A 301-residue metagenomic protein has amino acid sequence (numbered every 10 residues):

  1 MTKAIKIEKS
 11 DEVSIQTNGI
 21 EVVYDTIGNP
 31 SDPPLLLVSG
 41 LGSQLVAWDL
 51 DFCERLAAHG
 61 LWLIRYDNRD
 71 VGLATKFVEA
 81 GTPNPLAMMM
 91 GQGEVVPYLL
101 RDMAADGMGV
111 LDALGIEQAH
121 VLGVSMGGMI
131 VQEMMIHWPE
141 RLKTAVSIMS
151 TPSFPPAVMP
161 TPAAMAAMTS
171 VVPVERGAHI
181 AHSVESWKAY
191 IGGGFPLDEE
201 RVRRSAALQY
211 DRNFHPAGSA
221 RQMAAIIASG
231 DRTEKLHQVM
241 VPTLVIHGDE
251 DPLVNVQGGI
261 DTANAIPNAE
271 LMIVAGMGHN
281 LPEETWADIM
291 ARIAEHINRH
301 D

Functional and structural regions predicted by a protein language model:
T2-E21: N-terminal cap/lid segment of alpha/beta-hydrolase-fold proteins
I20-M90: Conserved HGGG/HGGXW glycine-rich cap/lid loop of the alpha/beta-hydrolase fold
R101-A119: Conserved acidic catalytic loop of the alpha/beta-hydrolase fold
E117-P156: Conserved hydrolase catalytic core segment
P160-E234, V241, D261: Alpha/beta-hydrolase
V239, V245-H247: Short beta-strand/loop motif that positions the catalytic acidic residue of the alpha/beta-hydrolase fold
E250-V254: Acidic catalytic loop of the alpha/beta-hydrolase fold
A269-D301: Catalytic active-site module of serine/aspartate enzymes centered on a nucleophile-bearing elbow/loop
